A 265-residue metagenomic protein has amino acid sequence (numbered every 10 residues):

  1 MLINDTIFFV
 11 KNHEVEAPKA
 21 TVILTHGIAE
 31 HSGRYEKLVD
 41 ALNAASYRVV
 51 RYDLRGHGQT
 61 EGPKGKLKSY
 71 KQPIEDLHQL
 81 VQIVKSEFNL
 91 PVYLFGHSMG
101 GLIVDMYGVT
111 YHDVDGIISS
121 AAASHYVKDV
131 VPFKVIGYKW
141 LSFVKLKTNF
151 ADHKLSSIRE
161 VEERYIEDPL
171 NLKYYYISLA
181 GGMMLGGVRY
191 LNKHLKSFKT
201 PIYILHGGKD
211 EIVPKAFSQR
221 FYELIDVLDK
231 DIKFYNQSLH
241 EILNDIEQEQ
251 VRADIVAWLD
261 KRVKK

Functional and structural regions predicted by a protein language model:
M1-V15: N-terminal cap/lid segment of alpha/beta-hydrolase-fold proteins
A29-H31, G58-V84, F88: Catalytic nucleophile-loop/oxyanion-hole region of alpha/beta-hydrolase and closely related hydrolase-like folds
R34, V39-G62: Conserved alpha/beta-hydrolase
G96-G100, V104: Gly/Ala-rich beta-loop-alpha elbow adjacent to hydrolase catalytic centers
V109-V144: Flexible "cap/lid" loop of the alpha/beta hydrolase fold
F198, I204-H206, D210: Short beta-strand/loop motif that positions the catalytic acidic residue of the alpha/beta-hydrolase fold
P214-E223: Short alpha-helix in the alpha/beta-hydrolase fold that links the catalytic acid
D231-K265: Catalytic active-site module of serine/aspartate enzymes centered on a nucleophile-bearing elbow/loop
